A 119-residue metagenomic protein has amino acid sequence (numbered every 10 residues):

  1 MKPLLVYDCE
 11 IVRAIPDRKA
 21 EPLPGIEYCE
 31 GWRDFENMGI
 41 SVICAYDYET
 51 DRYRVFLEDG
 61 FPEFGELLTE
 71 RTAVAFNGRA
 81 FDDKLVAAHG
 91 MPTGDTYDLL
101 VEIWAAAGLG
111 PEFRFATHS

Functional and structural regions predicted by a protein language model:
M1-L68: Conserved RNase H-like, two-metal-ion catalytic cores of nucleic-acid enzymes
A45-S119: Conserved DEDDh/DEDDy metal-dependent 3′-5′ exonuclease domain
